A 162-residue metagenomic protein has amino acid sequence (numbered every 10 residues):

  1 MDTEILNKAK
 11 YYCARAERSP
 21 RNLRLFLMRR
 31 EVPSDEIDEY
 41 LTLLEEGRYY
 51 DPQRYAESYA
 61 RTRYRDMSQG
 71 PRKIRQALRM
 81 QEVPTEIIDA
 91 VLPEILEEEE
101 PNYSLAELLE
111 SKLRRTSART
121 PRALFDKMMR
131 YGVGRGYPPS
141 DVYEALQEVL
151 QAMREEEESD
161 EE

Functional and structural regions predicted by a protein language model:
M1-E162: An alpha-helical, amphipathic repeat domain used for nucleic-acid recognition, typified by the mTERF helical solenoid
